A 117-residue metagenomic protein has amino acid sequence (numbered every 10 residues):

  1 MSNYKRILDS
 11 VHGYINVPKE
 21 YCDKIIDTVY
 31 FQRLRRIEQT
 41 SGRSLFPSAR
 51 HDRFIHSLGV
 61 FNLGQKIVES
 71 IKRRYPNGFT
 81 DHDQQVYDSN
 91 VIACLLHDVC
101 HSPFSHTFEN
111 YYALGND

Functional and structural regions predicted by a protein language model:
M1-D117: Metal-dependent phosphohydrolase cores
